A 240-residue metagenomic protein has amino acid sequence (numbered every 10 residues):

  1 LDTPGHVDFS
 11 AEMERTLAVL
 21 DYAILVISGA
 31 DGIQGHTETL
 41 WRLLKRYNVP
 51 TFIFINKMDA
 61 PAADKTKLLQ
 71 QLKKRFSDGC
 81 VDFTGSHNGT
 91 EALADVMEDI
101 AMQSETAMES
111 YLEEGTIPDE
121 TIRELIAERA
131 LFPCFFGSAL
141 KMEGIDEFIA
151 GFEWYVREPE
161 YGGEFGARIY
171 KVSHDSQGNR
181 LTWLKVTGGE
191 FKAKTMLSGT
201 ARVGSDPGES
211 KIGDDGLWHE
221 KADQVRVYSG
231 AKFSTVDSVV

Functional and structural regions predicted by a protein language model:
L1-H6, A11-E12, I117, E164-A167: P-loop NTPase nucleotide-binding/switch module
D2, T16, T37, L44 (+6 more regions): Conserved structural-core and active-site-/substrate-pathway-adjacent residues in large, well-folded domains of enzymes
T3-F9, L17-E38, K45-T66: Conserved Switch II/interswitch segment of TRAFAC-class P-loop GTPases
H6-V7, A30-I33, K57-A62, S86-E91 (+4 more regions): Conserved nucleotide-binding/hydrolysis micro-motifs of P-loop NTPases
E12-R15, V19, H36-L43, K67-R75 (+1 more regions): Alpha-helical scaffold elements adjacent to nucleotide-binding pockets in ATP/GTP-utilizing enzyme cores
D59-D99, L131-I149: Canonical P-loop GTPase G-domain recognition
V96-Y161, A167-S173: Non-catalytic, charge-rich alpha-helical accessory subdomains
Y155-R157, G162-V240: Conserved nucleotide-binding/hydrolysis modules and their immediate coupling elements across P-loop/ASCE NTPase motors
